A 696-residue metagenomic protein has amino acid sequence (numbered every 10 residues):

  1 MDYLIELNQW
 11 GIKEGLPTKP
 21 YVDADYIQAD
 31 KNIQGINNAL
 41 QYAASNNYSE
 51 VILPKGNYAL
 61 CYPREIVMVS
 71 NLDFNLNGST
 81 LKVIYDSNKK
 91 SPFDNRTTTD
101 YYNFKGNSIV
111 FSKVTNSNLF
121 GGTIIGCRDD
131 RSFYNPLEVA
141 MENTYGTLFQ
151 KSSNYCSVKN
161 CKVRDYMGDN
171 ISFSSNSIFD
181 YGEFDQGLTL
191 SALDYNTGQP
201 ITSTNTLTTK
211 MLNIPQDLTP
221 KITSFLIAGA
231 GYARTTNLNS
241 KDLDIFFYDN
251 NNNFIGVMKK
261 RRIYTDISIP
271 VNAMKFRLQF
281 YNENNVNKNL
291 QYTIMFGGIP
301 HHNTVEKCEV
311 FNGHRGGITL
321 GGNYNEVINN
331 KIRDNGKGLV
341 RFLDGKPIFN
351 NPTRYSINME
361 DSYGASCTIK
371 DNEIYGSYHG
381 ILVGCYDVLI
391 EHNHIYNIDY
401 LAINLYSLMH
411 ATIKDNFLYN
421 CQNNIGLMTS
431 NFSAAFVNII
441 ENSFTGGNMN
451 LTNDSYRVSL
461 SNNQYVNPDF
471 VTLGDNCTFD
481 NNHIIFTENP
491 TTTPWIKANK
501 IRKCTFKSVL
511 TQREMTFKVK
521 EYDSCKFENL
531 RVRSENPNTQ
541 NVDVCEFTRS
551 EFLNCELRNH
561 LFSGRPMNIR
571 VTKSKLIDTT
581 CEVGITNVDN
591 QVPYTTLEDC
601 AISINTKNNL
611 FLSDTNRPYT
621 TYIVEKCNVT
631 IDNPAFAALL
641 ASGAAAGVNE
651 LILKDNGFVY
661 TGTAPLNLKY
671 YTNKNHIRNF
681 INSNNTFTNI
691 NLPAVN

Functional and structural regions predicted by a protein language model:
I12-I52: Acidic Gly/Asp/Thr-rich repetitive segments characteristic of extracellular carbohydrate-active and adhesion proteins
I33, N37, N47-K105, I124: N-terminal extracellular ligand-recognition/capping segment immediately after the signal peptide
Y62-R64, V83-N88, R128-Y134, Y145 (+19 more regions): Short glycine/acidic-rich loop motifs that flank beta-strands on beta-rich extracellular proteins
S70-T80, Y102-N135, F149-Y166, H302 (+5 more regions): Parallel beta-helix/beta-solenoid
F179-N205, L212-Q216, G256-F311, K370: Extracellular polysaccharide-targeting segments
G182, Q199-I201, A228-K260: Extracellular ligand-binding interfaces
T206-L243, T265, I269-V271, K626: Extra-cytoplasmic beta-strand recognition segments
